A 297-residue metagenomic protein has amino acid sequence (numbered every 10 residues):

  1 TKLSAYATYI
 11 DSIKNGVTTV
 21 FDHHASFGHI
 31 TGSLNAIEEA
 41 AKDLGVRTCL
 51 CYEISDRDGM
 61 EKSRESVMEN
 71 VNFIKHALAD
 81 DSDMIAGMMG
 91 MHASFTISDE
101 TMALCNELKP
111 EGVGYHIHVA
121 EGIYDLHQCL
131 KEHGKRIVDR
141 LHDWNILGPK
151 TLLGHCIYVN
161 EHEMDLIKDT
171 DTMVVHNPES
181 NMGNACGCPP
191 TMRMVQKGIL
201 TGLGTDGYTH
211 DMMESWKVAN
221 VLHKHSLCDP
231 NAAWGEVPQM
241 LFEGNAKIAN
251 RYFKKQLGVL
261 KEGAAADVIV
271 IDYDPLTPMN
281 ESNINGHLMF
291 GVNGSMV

Functional and structural regions predicted by a protein language model:
T1-A36: Metal-associated gating/positioning segment near the N- to mid-region
G16, A41, M89, H118 (+8 more regions): Divalent metal-coordination and catalytic microenvironments
H24, H29-I157: Metal-coordinating catalytic core of metallo-dependent amide/deamination hydrolases
G45-R47, L108-G114, I146-P149, L166-V175 (+2 more regions): Glycine-enriched alpha-helix->loop->beta-strand junction motifs that scaffold or abut catalytic
S55, L200-G204, H223-G235, S282-H287: Short beta-alpha connecting loops at secondary-structure transitions that line or flank enzyme active sites
Y115-G122, V175, N184-G187, M192-V218 (+1 more regions): Short acidic/histidine-rich active-site segments
H225-P275: C-terminal structural cap/anchor segments
A265-V297: C-terminal cap of metal-dependent C-N hydrolases
